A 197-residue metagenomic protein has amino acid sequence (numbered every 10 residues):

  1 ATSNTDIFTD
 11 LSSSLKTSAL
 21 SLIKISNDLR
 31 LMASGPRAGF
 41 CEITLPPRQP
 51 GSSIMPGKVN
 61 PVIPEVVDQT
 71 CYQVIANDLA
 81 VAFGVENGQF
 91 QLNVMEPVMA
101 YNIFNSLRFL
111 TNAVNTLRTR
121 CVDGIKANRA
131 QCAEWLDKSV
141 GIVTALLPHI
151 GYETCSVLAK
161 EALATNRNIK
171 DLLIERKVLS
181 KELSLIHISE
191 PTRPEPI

Functional and structural regions predicted by a protein language model:
A1-V81: Internal glycine-rich alpha/beta core junctions
S3-D10, P47-N60, N87-N102, A127-Q131 (+1 more regions): Short beta-alpha connecting loops at secondary-structure transitions that line or flank enzyme active sites
I43-G51, F83-N93, L136-V140, N166: Short acidic (Asp/Glu) and glycine-rich catalytic loops that position anionic groups and cofactors
Q69-L136: Long, amphipathic alpha-helical stalk/connector segments used for oligomerization, subunit docking, or mechanical
H149-T165: Amphipathic, charged-and-aliphatic alpha-helical interface segments that function as noncatalytic docking
L172, K177-E182: Compact, charge-rich alpha-helical regulatory domains located at protein termini
I186-I197: Single conserved hydrophobic/aromatic residue that forms the stacking wall/gate of nucleotide- or nucleobase-binding
